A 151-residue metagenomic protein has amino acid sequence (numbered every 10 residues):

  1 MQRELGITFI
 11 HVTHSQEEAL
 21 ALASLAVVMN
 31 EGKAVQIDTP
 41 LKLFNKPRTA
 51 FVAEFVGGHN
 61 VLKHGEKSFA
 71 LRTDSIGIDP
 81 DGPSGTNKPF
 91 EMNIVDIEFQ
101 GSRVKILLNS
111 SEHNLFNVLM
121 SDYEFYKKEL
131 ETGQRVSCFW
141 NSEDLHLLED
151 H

Functional and structural regions predicted by a protein language model:
M1-R48: ABC ATPase nucleotide-binding domains
N30, N60, N87-K88: Asparagine-centered polar/low-complexity signal
V35, L41-N45, A53, G77 (+1 more regions): Nucleotide phosphate-binding site architecture
T39, F51, E91-V95: Residues located in well-ordered beta-strands
N45-E66, L71-D74: C-terminal boundary and immediately downstream tail of ABC-type ATPase nucleotide-binding domains
S68-H151: Non-catalytic connector elements of ABC transporters
